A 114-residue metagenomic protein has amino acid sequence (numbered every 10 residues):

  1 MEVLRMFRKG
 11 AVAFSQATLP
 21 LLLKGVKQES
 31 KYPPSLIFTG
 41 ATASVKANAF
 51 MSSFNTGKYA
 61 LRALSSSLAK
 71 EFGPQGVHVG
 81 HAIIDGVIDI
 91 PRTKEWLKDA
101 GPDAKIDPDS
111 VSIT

Functional and structural regions predicted by a protein language model:
M1-M6: Active-site Tyr-X3-Lys motif and surrounding loop/helix of classical short-chain dehydrogenase/reductase
R8, V12, K58, K105-S112: Electropositive phosphate-/nucleotide-binding environments in soluble metabolic enzymes
K9, L23-A60, S65-S66, K70-G73: Catalytic loop of short-chain dehydrogenase/reductase
F14-T18, L22: Hydrophobic positions on the long internal alpha-helix of Rossmann-like NAD(P)-dependent oxidoreductase domains
T18, F50-S53, K58, V87 (+1 more regions): Residue-level preference for alpha-helix termini and adjacent loops
L19, F54-N55, A63, E95-P102: Generic alpha-helical propensity signal that fires on short helical segments and nearby coil/disordered stretches
P74-I90, K94-T114: C-terminal helical subdomain
